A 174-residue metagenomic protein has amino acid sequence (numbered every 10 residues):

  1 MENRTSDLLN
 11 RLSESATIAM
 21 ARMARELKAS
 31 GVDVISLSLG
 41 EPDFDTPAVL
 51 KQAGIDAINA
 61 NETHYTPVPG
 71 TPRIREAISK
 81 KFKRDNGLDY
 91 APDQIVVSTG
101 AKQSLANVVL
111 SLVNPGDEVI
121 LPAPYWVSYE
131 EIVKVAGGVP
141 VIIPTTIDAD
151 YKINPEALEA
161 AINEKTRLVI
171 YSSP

Functional and structural regions predicted by a protein language model:
E2-G100, N107: N-terminal small-domain helix-loop-helix segment of the aminotransferase-like
M23, V108, A157-A161: CheY-like receiver
D33, E118, V139, K165-L168: Structural signature of beta-strand start/N-cap positions in the alpha/beta core of ABC transporter nucleotide-binding
Y90-I95, P115-E118, E164-K165: Short acidic capping loops at alpha-helix termini that bridge into adjacent secondary structure
T99, V108, P122-A123, S172-S173: Glycine-rich, N-terminal phosphate-binding loop of Rossmann-like dinucleotide-binding domains
S111-V133: Conserved PLP-anchoring active-site segment centered on the Schiff-base-forming lysine
V135-V141: A short helix-loop-beta submotif of the ANL/AMP-binding
V141, I147-P174: Active-site phosphate-binding strand-loop segment of PLP-dependent enzymes
